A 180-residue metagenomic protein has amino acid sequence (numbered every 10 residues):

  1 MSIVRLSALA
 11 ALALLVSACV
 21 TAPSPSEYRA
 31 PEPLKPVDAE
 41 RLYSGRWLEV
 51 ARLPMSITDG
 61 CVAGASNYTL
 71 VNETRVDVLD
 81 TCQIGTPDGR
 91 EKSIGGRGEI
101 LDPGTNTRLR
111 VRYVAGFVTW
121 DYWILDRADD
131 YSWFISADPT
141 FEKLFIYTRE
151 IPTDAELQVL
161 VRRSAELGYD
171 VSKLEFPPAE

Functional and structural regions predicted by a protein language model:
M1-R5: Positively charged n-region of N-terminal signal peptides that target proteins for export
S7-S17: Bacterial N-terminal signal peptides
C19-E180: A beta-rich soluble binding module of mature secreted/lumenal proteins
